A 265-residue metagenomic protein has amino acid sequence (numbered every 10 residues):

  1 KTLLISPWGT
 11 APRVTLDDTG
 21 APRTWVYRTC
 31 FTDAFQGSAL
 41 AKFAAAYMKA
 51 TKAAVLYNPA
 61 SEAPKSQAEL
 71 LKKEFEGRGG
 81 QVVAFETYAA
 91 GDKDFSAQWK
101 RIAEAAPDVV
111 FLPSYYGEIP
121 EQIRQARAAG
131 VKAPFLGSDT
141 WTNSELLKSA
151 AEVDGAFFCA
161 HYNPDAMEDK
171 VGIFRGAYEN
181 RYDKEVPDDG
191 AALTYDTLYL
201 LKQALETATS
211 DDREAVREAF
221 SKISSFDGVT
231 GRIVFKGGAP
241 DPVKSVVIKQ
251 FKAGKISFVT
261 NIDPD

Functional and structural regions predicted by a protein language model:
K1, G20-P22, Y47-K49, A103-A105 (+5 more regions): Extracellular/periplasmic catalytic domains that process cell-envelope and extracellular macromolecules
K1-L4, P64-C159: Extracellular/periplasmic bilobed ligand-binding domains
W8, A44-M48, Y57, L71 (+7 more regions): Sec/Tat-exported extracytoplasmic proteins
W8-V14, R28-G37, Y57-Q67, F85-F95 (+5 more regions): Hinge/beta->alpha junction and helix N-cap segments in small-molecule ligand-binding domains
A11, R23, I123-Y195, E206-D211 (+1 more regions): Extracellular/periplasmic periplasmic-binding protein-like sensory domains
D18-T87, V109, L201: An alpha-beta-alpha
S38, K42, A46, K65 (+12 more regions): Solvent-exposed, polar/charged alpha-helical surfaces in well-ordered, non-transmembrane soluble domains, broadly
Y178-A192, K202-F258: Segments of small-molecule ligand-sensing domains
